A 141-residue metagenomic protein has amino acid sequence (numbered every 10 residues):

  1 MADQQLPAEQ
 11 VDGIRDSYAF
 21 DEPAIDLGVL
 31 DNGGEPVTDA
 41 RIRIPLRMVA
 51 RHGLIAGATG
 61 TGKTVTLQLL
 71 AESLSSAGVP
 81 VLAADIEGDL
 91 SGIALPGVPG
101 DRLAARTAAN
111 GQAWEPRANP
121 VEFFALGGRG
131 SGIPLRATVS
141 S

Functional and structural regions predicted by a protein language model:
M1-A58, V65-A77, V81-L82, E87-A109 (+2 more regions): Basic- and hydrophobic-enriched, low-structure N-terminal and domain-boundary segments that flank ATP-binding catalytic
V121: Short, conserved active-site loop motifs that form the nucleotide-linked donor/cofactor pocket
L126-S141: ATP-hydrolysis module of ASCE/P-loop NTPase motor domains, specifically the Walker B Asp-Glu catalytic pair
